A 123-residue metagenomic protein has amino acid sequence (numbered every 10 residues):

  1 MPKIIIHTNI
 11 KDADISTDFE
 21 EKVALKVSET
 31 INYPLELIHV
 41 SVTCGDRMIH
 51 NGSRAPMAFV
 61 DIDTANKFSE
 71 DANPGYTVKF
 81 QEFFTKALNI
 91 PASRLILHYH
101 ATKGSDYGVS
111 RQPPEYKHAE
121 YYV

Functional and structural regions predicted by a protein language model:
M1-V123: Interaction-mediating elements
